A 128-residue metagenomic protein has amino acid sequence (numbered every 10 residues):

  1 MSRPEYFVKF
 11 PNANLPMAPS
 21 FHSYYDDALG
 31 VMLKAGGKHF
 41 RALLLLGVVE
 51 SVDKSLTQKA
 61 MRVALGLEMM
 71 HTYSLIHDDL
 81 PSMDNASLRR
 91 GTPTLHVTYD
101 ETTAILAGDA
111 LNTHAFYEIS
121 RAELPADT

Functional and structural regions predicted by a protein language model:
M1-P16: N-terminal amphipathic/basic leader segments beginning at the initiator methionine
L15, P19-T128: Mg2+-dependent prenyl diphosphate-binding active-site environment of isoprenoid biosynthetic enzymes
